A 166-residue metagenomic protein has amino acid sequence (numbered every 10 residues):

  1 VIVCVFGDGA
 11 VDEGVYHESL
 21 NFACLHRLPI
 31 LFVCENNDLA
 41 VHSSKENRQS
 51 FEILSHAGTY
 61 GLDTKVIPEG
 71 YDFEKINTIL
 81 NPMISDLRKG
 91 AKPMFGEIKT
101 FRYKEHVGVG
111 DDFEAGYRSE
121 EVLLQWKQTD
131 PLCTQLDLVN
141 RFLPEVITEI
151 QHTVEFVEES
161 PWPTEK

Functional and structural regions predicted by a protein language model:
V1-W162: Glycine-rich ThDP/TPP pyrophosphate-binding loop and its adjacent helix/strand module within ThDP-dependent enzymes
E165-K166: Intrinsic disorder at enzyme termini
